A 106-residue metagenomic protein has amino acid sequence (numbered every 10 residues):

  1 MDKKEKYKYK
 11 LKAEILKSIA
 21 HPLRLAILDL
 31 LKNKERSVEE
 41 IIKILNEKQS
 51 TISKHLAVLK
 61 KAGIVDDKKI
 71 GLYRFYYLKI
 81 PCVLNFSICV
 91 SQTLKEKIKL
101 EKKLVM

Functional and structural regions predicted by a protein language model:
M1-L11, V83-M106: Amphipathic alpha-helical dimerization/coiled-coil segments that flank or bridge DNA-binding/regulatory modules
K10-S50, Y73-V83: N-terminal helix-turn-helix DNA-binding core of bacterial DNA-binding proteins
K43, K54, K60-K61: Alpha-helical residues within the helix-turn-helix
K60-I70, Y77: Beta-hairpin "wing" of winged helix-turn-helix
